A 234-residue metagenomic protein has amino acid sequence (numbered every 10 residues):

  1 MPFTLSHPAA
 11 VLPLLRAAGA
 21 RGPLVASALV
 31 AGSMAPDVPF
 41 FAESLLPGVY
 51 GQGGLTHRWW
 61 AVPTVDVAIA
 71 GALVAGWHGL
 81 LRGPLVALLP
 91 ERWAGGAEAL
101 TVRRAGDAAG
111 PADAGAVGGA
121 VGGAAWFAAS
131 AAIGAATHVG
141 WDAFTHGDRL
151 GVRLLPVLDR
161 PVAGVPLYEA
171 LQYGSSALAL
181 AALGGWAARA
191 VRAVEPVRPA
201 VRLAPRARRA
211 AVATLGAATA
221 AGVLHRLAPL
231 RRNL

Functional and structural regions predicted by a protein language model:
M1-L234: N-terminal membrane-targeting hydrophobic helices
